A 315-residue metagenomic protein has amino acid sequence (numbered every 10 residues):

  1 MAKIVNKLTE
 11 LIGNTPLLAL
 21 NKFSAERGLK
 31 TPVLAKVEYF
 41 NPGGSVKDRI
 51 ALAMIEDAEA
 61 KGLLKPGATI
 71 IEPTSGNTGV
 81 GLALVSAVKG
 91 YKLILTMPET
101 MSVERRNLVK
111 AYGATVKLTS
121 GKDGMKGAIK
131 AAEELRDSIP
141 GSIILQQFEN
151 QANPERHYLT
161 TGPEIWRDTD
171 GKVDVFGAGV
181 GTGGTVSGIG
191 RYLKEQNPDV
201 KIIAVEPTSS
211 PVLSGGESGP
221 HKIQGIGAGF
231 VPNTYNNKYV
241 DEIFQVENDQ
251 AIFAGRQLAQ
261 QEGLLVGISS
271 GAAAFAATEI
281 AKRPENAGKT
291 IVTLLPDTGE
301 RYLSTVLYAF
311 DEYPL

Functional and structural regions predicted by a protein language model:
M1-L315: PLP-dependent amino-acid enzyme catalytic core
